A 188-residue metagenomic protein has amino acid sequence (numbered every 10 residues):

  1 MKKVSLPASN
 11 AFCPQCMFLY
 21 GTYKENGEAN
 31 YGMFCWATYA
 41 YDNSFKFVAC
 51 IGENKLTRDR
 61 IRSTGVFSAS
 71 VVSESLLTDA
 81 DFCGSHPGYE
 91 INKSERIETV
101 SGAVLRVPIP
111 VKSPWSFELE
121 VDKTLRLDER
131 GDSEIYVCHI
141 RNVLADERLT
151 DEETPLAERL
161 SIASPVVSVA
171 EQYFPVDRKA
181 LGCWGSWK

Functional and structural regions predicted by a protein language model:
M1-K188: Basic, polyanion-binding surface patches
